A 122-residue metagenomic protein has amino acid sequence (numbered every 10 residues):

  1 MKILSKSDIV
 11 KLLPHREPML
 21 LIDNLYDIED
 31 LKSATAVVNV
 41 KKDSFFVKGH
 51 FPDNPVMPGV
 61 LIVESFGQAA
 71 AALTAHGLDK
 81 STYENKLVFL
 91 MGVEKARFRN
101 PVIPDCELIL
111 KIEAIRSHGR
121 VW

Functional and structural regions predicted by a protein language model:
M1-I3, A70-K111, I115: Hydrophobic beta-strand-centered segment that forms part of the acyl-chain substrate-binding groove
I3, H15, V37-N39, E113: Small/polar/charged residue-enriched interaction surfaces, especially the RNA/DNA-contacting tracks of RNP/CRISPR
L4-R16, Y83-E84: Short aromatic-glycine motifs in intrinsically disordered, low-complexity regions
V10, D53, F98-N100: Beta-strand-rich interaction surfaces with strong enrichment in secreted/lumenal proteins
E17-M57, I62: Catalytic strand-loop segment that frames the active site of acyl-thioester-processing enzymes
M19-L21, L108-I109, W122: Hydrophobic core residues within well-ordered beta-strands of beta-rich domains
L25, M57-T82: Active-site helix/loop of acyl-thioester processing domains in fatty-acid/polyketide metabolism, spanning hotdog-fold
E29-K32, R116-V121: Short, conserved beta-turn/loop elements at beta-strand boundaries and strand-helix junctions
